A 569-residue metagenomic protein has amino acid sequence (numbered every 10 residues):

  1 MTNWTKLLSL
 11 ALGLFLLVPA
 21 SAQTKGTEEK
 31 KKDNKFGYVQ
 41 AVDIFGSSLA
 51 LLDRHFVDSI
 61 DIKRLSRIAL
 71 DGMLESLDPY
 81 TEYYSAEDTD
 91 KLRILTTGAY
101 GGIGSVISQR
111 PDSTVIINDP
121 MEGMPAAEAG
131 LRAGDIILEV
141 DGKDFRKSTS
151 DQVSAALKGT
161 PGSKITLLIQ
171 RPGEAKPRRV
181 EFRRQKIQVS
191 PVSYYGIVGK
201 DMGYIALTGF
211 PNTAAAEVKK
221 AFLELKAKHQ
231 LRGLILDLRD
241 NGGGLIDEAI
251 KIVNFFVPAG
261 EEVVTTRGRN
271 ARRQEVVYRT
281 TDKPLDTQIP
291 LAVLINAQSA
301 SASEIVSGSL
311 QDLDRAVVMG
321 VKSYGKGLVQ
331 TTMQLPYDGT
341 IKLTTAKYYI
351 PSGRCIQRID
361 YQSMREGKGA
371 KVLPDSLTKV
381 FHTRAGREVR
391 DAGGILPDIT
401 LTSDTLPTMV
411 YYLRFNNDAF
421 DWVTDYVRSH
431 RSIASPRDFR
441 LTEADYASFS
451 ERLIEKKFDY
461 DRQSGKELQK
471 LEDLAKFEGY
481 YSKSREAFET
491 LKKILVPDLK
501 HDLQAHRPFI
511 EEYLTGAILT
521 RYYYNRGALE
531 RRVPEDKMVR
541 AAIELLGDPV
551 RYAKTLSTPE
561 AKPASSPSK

Functional and structural regions predicted by a protein language model:
M1-L8: Bacterial N-terminal signal peptides that target proteins for export
S9-P19: Bacterial N-terminal signal peptides
A20-V39, S557-K569: Sec-dependent signal peptide cleavage junction
A22, K30-A41, F45-I62, S85 (+5 more regions): Cleft-lining beta-strand/loop regions that shape enzyme active-site pockets
S47-H55, S59, K63, I68 (+23 more regions): Structured segments of extracytoplasmic/periplasmic soluble domains in secreted or envelope-associated proteins
D53-I116, K164-R184, Q188-Y194, V264 (+2 more regions): Extended, small/polar residue-biased N-terminal targeting/export presequences and adjacent propeptide/linker tracts
A302, D314, M319-V321, G325-R387 (+1 more regions): Polar, glycine-rich mid-to-C-terminal structural blocks that act as macromolecule-binding/assembly scaffolds
C355-K569: Conserved functional hotspot residues or short segments at active or partner-binding sites across diverse domains
